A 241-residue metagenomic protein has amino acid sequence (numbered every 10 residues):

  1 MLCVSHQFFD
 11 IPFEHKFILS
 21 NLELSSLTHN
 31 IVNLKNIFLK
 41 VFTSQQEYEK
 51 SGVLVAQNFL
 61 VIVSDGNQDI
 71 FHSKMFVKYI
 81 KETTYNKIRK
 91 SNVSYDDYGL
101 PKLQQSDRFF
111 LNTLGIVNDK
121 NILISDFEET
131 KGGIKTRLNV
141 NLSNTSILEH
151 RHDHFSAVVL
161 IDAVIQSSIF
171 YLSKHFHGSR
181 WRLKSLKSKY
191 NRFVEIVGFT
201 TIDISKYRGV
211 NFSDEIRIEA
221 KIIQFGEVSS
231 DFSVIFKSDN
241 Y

Functional and structural regions predicted by a protein language model:
M1-V4, D65, L114, K131-G132 (+2 more regions): Feature targets compositionally biased, intrinsically disordered low-complexity regions with long contiguous runs
L2-Q45, S167-K206: Hydrophobic beta-strand-centered segment that forms part of the acyl-chain substrate-binding groove
E23-N30, H154, V158, V234-Y241: A signal for specific C-terminal beta-sheet/loop modules enriched in small/flexible residues with GP/PG/PP motifs
L24, V61, M75, T136-L138 (+2 more regions): Generic structural hydrophobic/aromatic packing signal, biased to beta-strands
N33, F38-R108, S205-Y241: HotDog/MaoC-like acyl-thioester-processing domains
N36-Q46, L111-F127, F199-T201: Short small/polar-residue motifs
K78-R151, Y241: Non-catalytic linker/capping segments at the edges of enzyme domains
E128-L138, L142-F199: Intrinsically disordered, low-complexity segments enriched in Gly and acidic/Ser/Thr residues that form flexible
